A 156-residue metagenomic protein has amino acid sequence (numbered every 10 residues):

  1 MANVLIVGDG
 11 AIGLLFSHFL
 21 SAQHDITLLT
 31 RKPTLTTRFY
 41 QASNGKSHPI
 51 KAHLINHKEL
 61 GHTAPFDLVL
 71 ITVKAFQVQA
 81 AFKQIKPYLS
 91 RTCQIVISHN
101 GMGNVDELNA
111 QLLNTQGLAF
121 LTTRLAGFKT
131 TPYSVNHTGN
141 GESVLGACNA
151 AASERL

Functional and structural regions predicted by a protein language model:
M1-K51: NAD(P)+-binding Rossmann beta1-loop-alpha1 motif at the extreme N-terminus of oxidoreductases
A2-N3, D67, G141: Nucleotide donor/acceptor-binding cores
L5, D25-T27, Q94-V96, A119 (+1 more regions): A structural signal for isolated positions on well-ordered beta-strands in alpha/beta enzyme cores
L15, A80, E154: Residues that form or flank phosphate/diphosphate-binding pockets in enzymes that use nucleotide phosphates
R31, K74, G146-C148: Structural motif
T34-F39, N104-D106, A152-R155: Short, charged/polar "capping" segments at the starts of alpha-helices and the immediately preceding loops
H48-S134: Rossmann-like NAD(P)(H) cofactor-binding subdomain of soluble oxidoreductases
Y133-R155: Short beta-strand and adjoining strand-loop segment in the mid-core of the Rossmann-like NAD(P)-dependent dehydrogenase
